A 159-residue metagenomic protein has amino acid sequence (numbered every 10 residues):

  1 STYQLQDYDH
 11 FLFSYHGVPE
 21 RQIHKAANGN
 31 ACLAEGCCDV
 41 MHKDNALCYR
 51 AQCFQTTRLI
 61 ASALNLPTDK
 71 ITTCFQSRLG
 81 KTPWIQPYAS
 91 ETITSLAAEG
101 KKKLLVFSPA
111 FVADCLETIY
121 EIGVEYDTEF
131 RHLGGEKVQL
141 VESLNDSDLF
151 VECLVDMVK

Functional and structural regions predicted by a protein language model:
S1-K159: Extended amphipathic ligand-handling, pore-lining, and cofactor/metal-binding catalytic surfaces
